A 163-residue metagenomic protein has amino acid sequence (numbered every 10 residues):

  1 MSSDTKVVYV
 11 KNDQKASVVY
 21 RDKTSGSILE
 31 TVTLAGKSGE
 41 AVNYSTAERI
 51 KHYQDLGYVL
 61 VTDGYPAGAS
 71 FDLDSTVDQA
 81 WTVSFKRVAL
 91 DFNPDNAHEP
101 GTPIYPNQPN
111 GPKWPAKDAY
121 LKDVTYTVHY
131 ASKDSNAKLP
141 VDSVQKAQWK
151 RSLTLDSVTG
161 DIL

Functional and structural regions predicted by a protein language model:
M1, Y44-T76, R87-D95, E99 (+1 more regions): Surface-exposed interfaces of beta-sheet-rich extracellular modules
M1-R21, F71-A131: Conserved "repeat-terminator" motif of extracellular CCP/Sushi domains
M1-S2, K37-N43, D74-D78, N107 (+2 more regions): Solvent-exposed, conformationally flexible loop/turn segments
K6-V8, V32-G36, E48, Y65 (+2 more regions): Generic detection of short hydrophobic beta-strand segments and adjacent strand-loop junctions
N12, N43-Y44: Short, 15-30-residue, compositionally biased linear elements with alpha-helical propensity or flexible coil
Q14-K15, S25-E30, V59-T62, L90-P94 (+1 more regions): Short loop/beta submotifs within extracellular cysteine-rich repeat domains
T24-G36, D134-S157: Short, ordered, surface-exposed loop/turn motifs in non-cytosolic proteins
L34-G39, P112-W114: Short, recurring structural edge motifs at helix starts
